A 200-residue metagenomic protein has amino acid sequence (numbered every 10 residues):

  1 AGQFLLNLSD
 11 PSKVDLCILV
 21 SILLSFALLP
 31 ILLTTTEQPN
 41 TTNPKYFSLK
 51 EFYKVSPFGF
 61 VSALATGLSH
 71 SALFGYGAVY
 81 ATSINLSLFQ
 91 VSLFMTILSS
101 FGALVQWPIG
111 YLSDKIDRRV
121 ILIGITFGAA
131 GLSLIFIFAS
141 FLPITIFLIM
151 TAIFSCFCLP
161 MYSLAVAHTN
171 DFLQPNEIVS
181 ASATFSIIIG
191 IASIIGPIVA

Functional and structural regions predicted by a protein language model:
L6, D10, V105-D117: Helix-to-loop junctions at the C-terminal end of transmembrane segments in multipass secondary transporters
L6-N7, S21-T41: C-terminal membrane-cytosol helix-exit motif in multi-pass small-molecule transporters
I22, V120-I135: Structural signature of the two symmetry-related core transmembrane helices
T35-A63: Juxtamembrane intracellular "pre-TM" segments in multi-pass secondary transporters
S56-A63, H70-Y80, I84, V91-F94: Helix-loop boundary and gating motifs at the non-cytosolic
L93-G102, F185, I189: Transmembrane alpha-helical segments of major facilitator superfamily
L159-Q174: Intracellular juxtamembrane helix-capping segments at the cytosolic ends of symmetry-related transmembrane helices
N176-A200: A late C-terminal transmembrane helix in Major Facilitator Superfamily
